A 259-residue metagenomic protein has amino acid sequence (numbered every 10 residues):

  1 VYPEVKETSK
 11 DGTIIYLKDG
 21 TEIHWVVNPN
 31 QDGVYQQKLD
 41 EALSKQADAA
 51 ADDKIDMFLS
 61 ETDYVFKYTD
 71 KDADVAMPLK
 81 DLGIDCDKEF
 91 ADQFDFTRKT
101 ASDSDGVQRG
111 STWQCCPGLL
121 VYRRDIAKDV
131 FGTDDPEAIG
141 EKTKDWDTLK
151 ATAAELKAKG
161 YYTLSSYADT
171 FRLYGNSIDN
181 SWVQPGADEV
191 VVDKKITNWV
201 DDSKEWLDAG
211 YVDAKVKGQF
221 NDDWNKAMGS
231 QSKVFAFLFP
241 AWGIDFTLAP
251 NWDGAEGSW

Functional and structural regions predicted by a protein language model:
V1-T8, N28-D32: Extracytoplasmic "Venus flytrap"
Y2, K6, L43-A47, L59-T62 (+5 more regions): Sec/Tat-exported extracytoplasmic proteins
I15-Q93, D129-D135, K226, K233-A236 (+1 more regions): Extracytoplasmic "Venus flytrap"/periplasmic binding protein-like
D32-K38, A42, N180-E256: Extracytoplasmic ligand-binding clamshell segments of periplasmic binding protein
A49-D53, D70-K71, A101-G106, T112-Q114 (+4 more regions): Extracellular/periplasmic catalytic domains that process cell-envelope and extracellular macromolecules
S60-Y64, Y167-T170, L238-I244: Beta->alpha turn/N-cap motifs
V65-T69, G118-L120, F171-G175, I244-L248: Short catalytic/ligand-binding loop motif for oxyanion handling, primarily in non-cytosolic enzymes, centered on
K80-K88, K99-F171, W182-G218: Helix-loop-helix "hinge/cap" segment bordering the ligand-binding cleft or interdomain interface
